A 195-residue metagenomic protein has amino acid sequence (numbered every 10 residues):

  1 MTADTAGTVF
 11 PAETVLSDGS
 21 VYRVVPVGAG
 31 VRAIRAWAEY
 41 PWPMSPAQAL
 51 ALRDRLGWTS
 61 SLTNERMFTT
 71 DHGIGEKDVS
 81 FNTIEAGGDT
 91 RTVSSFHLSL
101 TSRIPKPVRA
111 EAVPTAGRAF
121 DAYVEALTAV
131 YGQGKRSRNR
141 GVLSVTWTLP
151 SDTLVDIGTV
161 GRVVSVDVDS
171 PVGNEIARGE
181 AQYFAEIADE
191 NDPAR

Functional and structural regions predicted by a protein language model:
M1-G141, D152-L154, T159-R195: Short helix/turn-capping signatures at newly exposed starts of structured segments
S144: Short hydrophobic/aromatic beta-strand element in the GNAT-like acyltransferase core that lines or flanks the acyl-donor
W147-S151: Active-site beta-strand termini and strand-to-loop segments that position acidic
